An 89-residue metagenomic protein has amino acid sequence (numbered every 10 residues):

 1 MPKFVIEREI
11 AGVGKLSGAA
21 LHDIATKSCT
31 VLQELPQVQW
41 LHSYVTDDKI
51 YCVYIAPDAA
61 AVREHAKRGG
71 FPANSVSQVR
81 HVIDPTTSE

Functional and structural regions predicted by a protein language model:
M1-V31, Q39, K49, H81-E89: Short S/T/G/P-rich N-terminal loop/turn motif that feeds into the first structured element of a domain
F4-R8, L41-A66: Short, well-ordered beta-strand segments in beta-rich or mixed alpha/beta enzyme and ligand-binding folds
A19-A20, V45-D47, G69, A73-V76: Non-transmembrane, interaction-prone segments in cytosolic or luminal domains
K27, V31-E34, A61, H65: Generic non-transmembrane alpha-helical segments
L35-P36, G69: Residues at alpha-helix termini
P36-H42, S75: A short linear hydrophobic-aromatic micro-motif
P57-V82: An amphipathic, aromatic/His-enriched active-site/gating alpha helix that lines ligand/cofactor pockets
